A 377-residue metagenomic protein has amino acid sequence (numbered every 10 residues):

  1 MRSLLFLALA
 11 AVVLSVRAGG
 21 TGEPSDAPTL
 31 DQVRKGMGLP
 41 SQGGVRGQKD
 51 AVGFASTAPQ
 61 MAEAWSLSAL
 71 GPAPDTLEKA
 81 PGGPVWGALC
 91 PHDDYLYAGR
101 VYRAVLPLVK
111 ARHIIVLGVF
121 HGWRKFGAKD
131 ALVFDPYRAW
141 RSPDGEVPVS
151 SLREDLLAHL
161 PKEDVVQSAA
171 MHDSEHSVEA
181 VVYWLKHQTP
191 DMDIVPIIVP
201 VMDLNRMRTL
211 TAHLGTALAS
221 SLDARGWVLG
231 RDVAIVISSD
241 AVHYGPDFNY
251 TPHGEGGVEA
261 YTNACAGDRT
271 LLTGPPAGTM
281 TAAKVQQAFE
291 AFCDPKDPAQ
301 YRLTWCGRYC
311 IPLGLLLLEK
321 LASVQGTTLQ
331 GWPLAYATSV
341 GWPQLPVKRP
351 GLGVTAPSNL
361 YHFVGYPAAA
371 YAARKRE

Functional and structural regions predicted by a protein language model:
M1-L4: Positively charged n-region of N-terminal signal peptides that target proteins for export
F6-V13: Bacterial N-terminal signal peptides
V16-T21: Boundary at the C-terminal end of the N-terminal hydrophobic targeting segment
G22-L321, Q325, L334-Q344: Active-site histidine-anchored catalytic micro-motif
L218, L321-R376: Long, Lys/Arg- and hydrophobic-enriched amphipathic alpha-helices
